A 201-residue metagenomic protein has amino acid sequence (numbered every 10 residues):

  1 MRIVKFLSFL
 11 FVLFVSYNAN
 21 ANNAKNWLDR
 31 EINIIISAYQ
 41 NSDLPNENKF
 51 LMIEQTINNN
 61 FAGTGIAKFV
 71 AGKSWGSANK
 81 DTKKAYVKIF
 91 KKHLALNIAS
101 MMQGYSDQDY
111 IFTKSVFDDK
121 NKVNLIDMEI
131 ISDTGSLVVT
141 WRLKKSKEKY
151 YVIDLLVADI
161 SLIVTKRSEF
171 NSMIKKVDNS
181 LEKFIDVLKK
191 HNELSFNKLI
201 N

Functional and structural regions predicted by a protein language model:
R2-F9: Sec-dependent signal peptide recognition, specifically the positively charged N-region followed immediately by
F11-F14: Repetitive helical segments and hydrophobic/amphipathic motifs
S16-N18: N-terminal signal peptide c-region/cleavage motif recognized by signal peptidases
N23-M102: Early exported N-terminus immediately downstream of N-terminal targeting peptides
F90, V116, E129-S132, L143-K145 (+1 more regions): A mature extracytoplasmic/lumenal domain signature
L96-T140, H191-N201: Surface-exposed, charged secondary-structure patches
S136-V164: Short beta-strand edge/turn micro-motifs at domain boundaries
V157-N201: Low-complexity, intrinsically disordered terminal/linker segments enriched in charged and Gly/Pro repeats
